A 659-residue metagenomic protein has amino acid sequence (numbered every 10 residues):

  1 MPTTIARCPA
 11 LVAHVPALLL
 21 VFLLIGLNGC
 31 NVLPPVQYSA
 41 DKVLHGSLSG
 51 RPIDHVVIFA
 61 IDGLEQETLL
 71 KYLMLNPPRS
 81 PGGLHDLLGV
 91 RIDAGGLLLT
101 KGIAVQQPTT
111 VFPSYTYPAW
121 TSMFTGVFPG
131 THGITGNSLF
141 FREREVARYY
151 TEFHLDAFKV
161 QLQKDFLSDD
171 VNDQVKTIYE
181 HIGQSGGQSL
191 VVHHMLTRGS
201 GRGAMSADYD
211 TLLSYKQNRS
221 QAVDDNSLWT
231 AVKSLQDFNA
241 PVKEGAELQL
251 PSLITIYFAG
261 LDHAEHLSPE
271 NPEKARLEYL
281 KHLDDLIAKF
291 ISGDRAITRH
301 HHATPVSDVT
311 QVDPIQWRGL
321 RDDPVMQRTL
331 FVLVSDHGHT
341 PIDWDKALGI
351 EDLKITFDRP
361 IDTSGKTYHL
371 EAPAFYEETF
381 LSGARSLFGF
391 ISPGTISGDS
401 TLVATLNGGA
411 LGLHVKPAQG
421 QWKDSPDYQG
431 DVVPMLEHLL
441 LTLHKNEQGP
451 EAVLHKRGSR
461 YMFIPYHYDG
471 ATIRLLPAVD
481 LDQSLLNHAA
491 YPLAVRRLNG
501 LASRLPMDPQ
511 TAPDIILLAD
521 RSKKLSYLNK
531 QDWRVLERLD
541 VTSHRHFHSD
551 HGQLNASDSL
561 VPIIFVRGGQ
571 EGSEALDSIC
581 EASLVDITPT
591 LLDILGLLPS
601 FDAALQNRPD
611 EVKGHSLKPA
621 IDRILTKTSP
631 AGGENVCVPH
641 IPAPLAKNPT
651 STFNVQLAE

Functional and structural regions predicted by a protein language model:
L33-I53, E65-Y179, S200-G203: Active-site nucleophile/metal-coordination loop of metallo-enzymes that catalyze phosphate/sulfate and related
R51-L69, L98, M123, I182 (+8 more regions): Beta-strand elements within well-structured catalytic alpha/beta cores of enzymes that handle phosphate/sulfate esters
I58, L283-F357, H455, M462-D480 (+6 more regions): Metal-dependent active-site segment of extracytoplasmic phospho-/sulfohydrolases and closely related
S122-H282, G412, Q483, A512 (+1 more regions): His/Asp/Glu-rich, glycine-adjacent segments that coordinate divalent cations and/or stabilize oxyanion chemistry on
V175, I391-T590: Active-site neighborhoods of enzymes that stabilize oxyanions during catalysis
Q221-A246, L261-F331, H339-P341, L353-A372 (+2 more regions): A long, amphipathic alpha-helix that forms part of the scaffold/cap immediately adjacent to metal-dependent active
G319, R328-T329, S335-K416, Y461-I464 (+1 more regions): Acidic/histidine-rich catalytic neighborhood
